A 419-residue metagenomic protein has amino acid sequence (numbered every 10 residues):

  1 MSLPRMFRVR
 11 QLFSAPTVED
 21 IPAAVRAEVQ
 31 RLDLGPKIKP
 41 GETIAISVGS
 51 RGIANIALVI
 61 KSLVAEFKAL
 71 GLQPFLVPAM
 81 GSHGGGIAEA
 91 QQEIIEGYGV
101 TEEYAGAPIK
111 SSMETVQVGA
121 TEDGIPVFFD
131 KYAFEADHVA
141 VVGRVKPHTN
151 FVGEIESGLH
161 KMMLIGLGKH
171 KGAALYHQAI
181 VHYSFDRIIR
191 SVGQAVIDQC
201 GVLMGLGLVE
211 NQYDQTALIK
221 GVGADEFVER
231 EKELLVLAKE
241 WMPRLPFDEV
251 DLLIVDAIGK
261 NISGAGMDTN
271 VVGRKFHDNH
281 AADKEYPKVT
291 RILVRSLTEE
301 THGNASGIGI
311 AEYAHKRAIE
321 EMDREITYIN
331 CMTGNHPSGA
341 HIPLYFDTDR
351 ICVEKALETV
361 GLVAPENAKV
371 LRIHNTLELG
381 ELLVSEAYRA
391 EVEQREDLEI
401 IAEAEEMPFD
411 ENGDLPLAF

Functional and structural regions predicted by a protein language model:
M1-A24: N-terminal amphipathic/basic leader segments beginning at the initiator methionine
V29-A45, K68-A69, P246-F247: Glycine-rich phosphate/diphosphate-binding loops that line cofactor/substrate pockets in enzymes
K37-K39, V100-E103, V118-T121, D130-E135 (+5 more regions): Solvent-exposed alpha-helices and their adjacent loops that cap or buttress functional pockets in soluble metabolic
T43-G52, F75-S82, L371: Short glycine-rich or small-residue beta-strand-to-loop segments that form or flank ligand, phosphate, metal/Fe-S
A54-Q73: Histidine-anchored nucleotide/phosphate-binding helix
A90-E154: An acidic, phosphate/nucleotide-engaging active-site surface
F129-G259, H277-N279: Conserved, well-structured core segments that form the ligand-binding/active-site neighborhood of functional domains
T269-F419: C-terminal non-catalytic interaction/assembly regions of soluble proteins
